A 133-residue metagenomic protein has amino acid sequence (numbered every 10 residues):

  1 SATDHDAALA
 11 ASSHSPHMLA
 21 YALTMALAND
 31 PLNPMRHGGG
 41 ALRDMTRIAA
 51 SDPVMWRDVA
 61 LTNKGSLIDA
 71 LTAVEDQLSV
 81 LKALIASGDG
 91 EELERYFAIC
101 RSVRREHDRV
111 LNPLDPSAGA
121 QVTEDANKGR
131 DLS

Functional and structural regions predicted by a protein language model:
S1-S15, P31-M35: Conserved Rossmann-fold dehydrogenase catalytic segment
M18: Donor-sugar nucleotide-binding helix/loop cap in glycosyltransferases
L27: Conserved acidic
N33-R104: Interdomain hinge/lid region at the active-site interface of Rossmann-like NAD(P)-dependent oxidoreductases
E106-L114: Amphipathic alpha-helical coiled-coil segments
P113, N127-S133: A conserved regulatory-domain signal marking ACT and ACT-like small-molecule sensing domains and adjacent regulatory
L114-V122: Long, charged amphipathic helices and adjacent flexible linkers at domain junctions
